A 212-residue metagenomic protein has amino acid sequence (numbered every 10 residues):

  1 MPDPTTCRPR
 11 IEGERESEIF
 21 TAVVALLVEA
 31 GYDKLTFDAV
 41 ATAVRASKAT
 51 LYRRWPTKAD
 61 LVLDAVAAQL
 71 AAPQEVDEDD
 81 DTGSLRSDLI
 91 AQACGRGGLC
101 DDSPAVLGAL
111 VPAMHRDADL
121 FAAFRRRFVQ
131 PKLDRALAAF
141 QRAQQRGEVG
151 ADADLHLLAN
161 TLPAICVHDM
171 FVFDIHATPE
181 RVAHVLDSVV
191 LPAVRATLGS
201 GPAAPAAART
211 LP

Functional and structural regions predicted by a protein language model:
M1-A43, A59-D60, E75: Basic, helix-initiating cap at the start of DNA-binding domains
M1-T6, S87, A91, G98 (+4 more regions): C-terminal peripheral helix-coil segments that are non-catalytic and often amphipathic
R45-W55: Short hydrophobic/aromatic patch on the recognition helix
R54-W55, F124, F128, V167-H168: Tryptophan-centric aromatic hotspots in well-structured domains and transmembrane helices
T57, R116-A118: Short loop-to-helix capping motifs
V66-P73: Short, basic, alpha-helical segments at the C-terminal edge of helix-turn-helix-like DNA-binding modules
Q74-V106, A159: Hydrophobic alpha-helical connector segments
L99-A109, D119-Q145, L155-H156: Amphipathic alpha-helical packing segments from all-alpha helical-bundle domains
